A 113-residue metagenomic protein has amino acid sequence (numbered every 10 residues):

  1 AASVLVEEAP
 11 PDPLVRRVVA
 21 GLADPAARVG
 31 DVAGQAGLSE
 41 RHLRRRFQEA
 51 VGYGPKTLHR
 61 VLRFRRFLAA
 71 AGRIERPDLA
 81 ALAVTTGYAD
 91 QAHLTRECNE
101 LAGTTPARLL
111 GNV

Functional and structural regions predicted by a protein language model:
A1-E40, A50-P55, A69-A92, T105-V113: Alpha-helical bundle regulatory/interaction domains
H42-R45, R96: Base-recognition residues in the alpha-helical recognition helix of bacterial helix-turn-helix
R44, R65-L68: Residue-level recognition of well-ordered secondary-structure positions
F47, H59, C98, L110: DNA major-groove recognition helix of helix-turn-helix
